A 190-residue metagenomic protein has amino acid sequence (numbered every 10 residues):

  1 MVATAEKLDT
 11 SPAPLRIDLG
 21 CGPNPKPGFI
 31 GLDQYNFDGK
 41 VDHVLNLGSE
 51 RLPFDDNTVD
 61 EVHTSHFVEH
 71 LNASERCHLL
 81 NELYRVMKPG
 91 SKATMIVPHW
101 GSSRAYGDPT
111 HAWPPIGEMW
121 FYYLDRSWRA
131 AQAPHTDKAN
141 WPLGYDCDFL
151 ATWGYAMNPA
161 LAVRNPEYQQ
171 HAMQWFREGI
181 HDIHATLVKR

Functional and structural regions predicted by a protein language model:
M1, N24, D125-R126: Residue-level marker of positions within ordered structural domains that often coincide with functionally constrained
M1-L8: Class I SAM-dependent methyltransferase Rossmann-like catalytic core, especially the SAM/SAH-binding loop
L8, P14-W100: Conserved SAM-binding loop
S74-H78, E82-Y84, K88, K92-R190: S-adenosyl-L-methionine-dependent methyltransferase catalytic module, highlighting the catalytic core
